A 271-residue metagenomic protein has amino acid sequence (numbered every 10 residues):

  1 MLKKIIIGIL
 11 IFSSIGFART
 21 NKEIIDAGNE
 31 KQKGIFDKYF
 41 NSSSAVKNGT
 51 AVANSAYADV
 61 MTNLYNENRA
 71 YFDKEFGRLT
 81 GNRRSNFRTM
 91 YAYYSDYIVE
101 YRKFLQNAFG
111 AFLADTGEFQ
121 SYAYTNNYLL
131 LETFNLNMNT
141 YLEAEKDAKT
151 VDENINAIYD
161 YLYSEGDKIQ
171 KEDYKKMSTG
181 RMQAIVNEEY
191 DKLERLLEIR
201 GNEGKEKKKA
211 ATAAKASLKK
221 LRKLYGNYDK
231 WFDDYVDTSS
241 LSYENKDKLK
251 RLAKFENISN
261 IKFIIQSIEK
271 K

Functional and structural regions predicted by a protein language model:
M1-T20: Classical Sec-dependent N-terminal signal peptides that target proteins to the secretory pathway
R19-K271: N-terminal alpha-helical modules
